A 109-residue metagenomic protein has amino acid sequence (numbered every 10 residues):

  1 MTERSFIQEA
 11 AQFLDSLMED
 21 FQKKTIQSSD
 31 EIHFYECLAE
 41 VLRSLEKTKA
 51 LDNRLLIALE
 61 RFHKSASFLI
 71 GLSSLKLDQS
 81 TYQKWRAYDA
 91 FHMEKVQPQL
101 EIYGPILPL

Functional and structural regions predicted by a protein language model:
M1-A39, I102-I106: Short terminal alpha-helical segments
Q8, D15, E36-A39, R43 (+2 more regions): Generic structural signal for well-ordered, non-transmembrane alpha-helical segments in soluble/cytosolic regions
Q22-I32, K49-N53, L75-L77: Charged, low-complexity interaction regions
H33, L56-R61, Q79-Q83: Short alpha-helical linear motifs
V41-L59: Short, solvent-exposed, charged loop/turn and helix-capping segments that join or cap alpha-helices on peripheral
K64-L109: Amphipathic alpha-helical binding modules
